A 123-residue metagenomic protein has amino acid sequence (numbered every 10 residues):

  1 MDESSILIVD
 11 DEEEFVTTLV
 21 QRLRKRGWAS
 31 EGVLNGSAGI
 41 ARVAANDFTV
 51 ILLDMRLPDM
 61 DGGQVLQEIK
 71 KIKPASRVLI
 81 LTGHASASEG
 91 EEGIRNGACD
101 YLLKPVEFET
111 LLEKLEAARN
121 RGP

Functional and structural regions predicted by a protein language model:
V16, P58, S86, P105: The feature encodes the CheY-like receiver
T17-K25: Charged docking surfaces used in two-component/phosphorelay signaling
G27-N35, R42: Short hydrophobic/Thr-rich beta-strand motif most characteristic of the beta2 strand and flanking loop of CheY-like
L34-A38, D61-Q64, T82: Acidic catalytic/metal-coordinating carboxylates
A41, G63-P74: Short amphipathic alpha-helix used as the core "switch/output" element in two-component signaling
C99: Short, glycine/charged-rich "phosphate-handling" switch motifs in NTP-dependent and phosphotransfer domains
V106-E116: C-terminal output helix
